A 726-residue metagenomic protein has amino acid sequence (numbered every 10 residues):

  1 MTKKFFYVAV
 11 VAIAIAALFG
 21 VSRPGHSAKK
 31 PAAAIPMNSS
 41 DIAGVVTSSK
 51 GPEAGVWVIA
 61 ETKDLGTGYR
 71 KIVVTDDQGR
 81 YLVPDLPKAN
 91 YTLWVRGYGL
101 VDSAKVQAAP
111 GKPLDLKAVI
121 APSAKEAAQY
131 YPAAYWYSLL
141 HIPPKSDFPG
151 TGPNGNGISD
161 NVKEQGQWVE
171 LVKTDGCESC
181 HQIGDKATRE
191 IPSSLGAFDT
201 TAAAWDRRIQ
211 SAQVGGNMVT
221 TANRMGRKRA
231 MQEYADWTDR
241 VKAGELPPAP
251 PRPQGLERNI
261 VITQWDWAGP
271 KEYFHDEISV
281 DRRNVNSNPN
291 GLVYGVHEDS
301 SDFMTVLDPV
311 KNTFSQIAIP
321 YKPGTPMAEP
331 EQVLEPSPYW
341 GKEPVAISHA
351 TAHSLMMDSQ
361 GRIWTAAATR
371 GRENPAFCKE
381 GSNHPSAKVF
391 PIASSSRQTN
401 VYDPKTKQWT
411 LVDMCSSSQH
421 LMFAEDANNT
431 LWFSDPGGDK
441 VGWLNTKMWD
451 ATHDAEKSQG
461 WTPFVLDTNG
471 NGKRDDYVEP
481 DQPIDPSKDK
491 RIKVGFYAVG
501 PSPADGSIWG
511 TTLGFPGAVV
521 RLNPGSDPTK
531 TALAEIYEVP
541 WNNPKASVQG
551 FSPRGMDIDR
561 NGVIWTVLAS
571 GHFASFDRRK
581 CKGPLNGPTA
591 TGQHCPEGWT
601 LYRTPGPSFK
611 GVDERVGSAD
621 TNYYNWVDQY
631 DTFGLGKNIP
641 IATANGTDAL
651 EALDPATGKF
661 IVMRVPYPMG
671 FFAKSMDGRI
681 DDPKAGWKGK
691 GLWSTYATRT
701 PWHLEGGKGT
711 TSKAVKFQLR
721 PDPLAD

Functional and structural regions predicted by a protein language model:
G20-D41, V45-G51: Beta-strand-rich domain onsets/edges
P36, K63-D85, V106: Short, acidic Ser/Thr/Gly-rich low-complexity loop/linker segments typical of extracellular and cell-surface proteins
S40, S48-D64, K88, Y137-P153: Short, ordered, surface-exposed loop/turn motifs in non-cytosolic proteins
T62-G68, N90, W94-G111: A short, solvent-exposed loop/turn motif at the edges and junctions of modular extracellular/periplasmic domains
T174-D185: The canonical Cys-X-X-Cys-His
K186-S194, G295-E298, T365-S396, P436-F464 (+3 more regions): Short, conserved, GDST-rich strand-edge loop motifs in beta-rich repeat architectures
A268-P289, K342-Q360, H420-N428, P486-D505 (+4 more regions): Structural signature of eukaryotic scaffold interfaces centered on beta-propeller domains
L292-V296, R362-A366, N428-S434, S507-T511 (+3 more regions): Conserved beta-propeller blade signature
